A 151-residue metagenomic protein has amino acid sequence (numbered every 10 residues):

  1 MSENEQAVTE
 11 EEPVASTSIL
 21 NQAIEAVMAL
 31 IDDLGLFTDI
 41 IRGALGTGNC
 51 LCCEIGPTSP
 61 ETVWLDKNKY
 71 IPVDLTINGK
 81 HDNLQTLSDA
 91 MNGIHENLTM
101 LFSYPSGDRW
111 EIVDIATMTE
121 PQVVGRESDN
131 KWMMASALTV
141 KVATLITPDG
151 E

Functional and structural regions predicted by a protein language model:
M1-L65, L101-E111, G150-E151: Small/polar-rich, solvent-exposed N-terminal microdomains that initiate assembly or binding
L20, L87, D129-M133: Short capping loops/turns at secondary-structure boundaries
I24-M28, Y70-P72, N130-M134: A general secondary-structure boundary signal
G35-Q85, A116-V123, A135: Short, solvent-exposed beta-alpha or beta-beta edge segments that form flexible loop/patches at the rim of ligand
T62, L84-T86, L145-E151: Intrinsically disordered, low-complexity acidic/polar segments
N68-Y70, K80-S103: Extracellular/virion structural assembly segments
L98-E151: Acidic-leaning, charged glycine-interspersed low-complexity segments
